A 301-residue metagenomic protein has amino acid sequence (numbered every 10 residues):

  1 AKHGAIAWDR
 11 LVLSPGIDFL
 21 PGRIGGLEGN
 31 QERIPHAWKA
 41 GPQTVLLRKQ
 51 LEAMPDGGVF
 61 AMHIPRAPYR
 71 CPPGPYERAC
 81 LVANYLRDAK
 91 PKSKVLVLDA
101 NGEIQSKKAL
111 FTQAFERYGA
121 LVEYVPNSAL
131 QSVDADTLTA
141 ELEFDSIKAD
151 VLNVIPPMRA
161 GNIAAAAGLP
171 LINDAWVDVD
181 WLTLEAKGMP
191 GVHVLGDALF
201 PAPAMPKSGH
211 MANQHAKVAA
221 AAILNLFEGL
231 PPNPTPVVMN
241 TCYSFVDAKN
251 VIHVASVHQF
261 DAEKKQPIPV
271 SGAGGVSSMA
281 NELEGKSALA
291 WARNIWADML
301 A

Functional and structural regions predicted by a protein language model:
A1-E77, N84-D88, N153: FAD-binding core/adjacent interface of flavoenzyme oxidoreductases
I6, L11, N84-A175, L230-P231: A Rossmann-like FAD-binding core segment of flavoenzymes
P15-G16, I64, F144, P156-P157 (+1 more regions): Glycine-rich, N-terminal phosphate-binding loop of Rossmann-like dinucleotide-binding domains
R23, G29-D56, K148-V151, I155-N213: FAD-site-proximal beta/loop scaffold in flavoenzymes
V59, K92-L96, G191: Residues at the starts of beta-strands that form the adenosine-phosphate
E103, T235-I252: Flavin (FAD/FMN) cofactor-binding core of flavoprotein oxidoreductases
L195-V238, S244: A conserved FAD-binding loop/helix module that cradles the flavin
H253-A301: C-terminal auxiliary extensions adjacent to catalytic cores
